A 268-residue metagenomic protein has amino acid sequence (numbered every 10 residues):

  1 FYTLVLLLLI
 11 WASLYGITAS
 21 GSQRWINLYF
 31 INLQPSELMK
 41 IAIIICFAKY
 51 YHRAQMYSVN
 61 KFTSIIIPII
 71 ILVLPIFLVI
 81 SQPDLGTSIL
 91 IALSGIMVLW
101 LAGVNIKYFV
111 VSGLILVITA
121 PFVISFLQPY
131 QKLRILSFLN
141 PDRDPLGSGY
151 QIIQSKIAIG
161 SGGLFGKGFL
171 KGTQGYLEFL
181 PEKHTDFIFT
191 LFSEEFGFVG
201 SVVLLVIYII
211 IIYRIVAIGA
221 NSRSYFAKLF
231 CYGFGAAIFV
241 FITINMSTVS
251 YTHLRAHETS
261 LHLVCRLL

Functional and structural regions predicted by a protein language model:
F1-Q151, T190-S247: Hydrophobic alpha-helical transmembrane segments of multi-pass inner membrane proteins, especially in bacterial systems
S94, V111, S155, G163 (+5 more regions): Ubiquitous "structural anchor" signal
I115, L261-H262: Intrinsically disordered, low-complexity Ser/Thr/Pro-rich tracts
S137, P141-T185, F196-G200: TM-adjacent membrane-interface loops and short helices in multi-pass inner/ER membrane proteins
T252-T259: Conserved small/polar residues in nucleotide/adenosyl-binding loops
L263-L268: Hydrophobic alpha-helical segments, chiefly the membrane-spanning helices and signal/signal-anchor peptides
